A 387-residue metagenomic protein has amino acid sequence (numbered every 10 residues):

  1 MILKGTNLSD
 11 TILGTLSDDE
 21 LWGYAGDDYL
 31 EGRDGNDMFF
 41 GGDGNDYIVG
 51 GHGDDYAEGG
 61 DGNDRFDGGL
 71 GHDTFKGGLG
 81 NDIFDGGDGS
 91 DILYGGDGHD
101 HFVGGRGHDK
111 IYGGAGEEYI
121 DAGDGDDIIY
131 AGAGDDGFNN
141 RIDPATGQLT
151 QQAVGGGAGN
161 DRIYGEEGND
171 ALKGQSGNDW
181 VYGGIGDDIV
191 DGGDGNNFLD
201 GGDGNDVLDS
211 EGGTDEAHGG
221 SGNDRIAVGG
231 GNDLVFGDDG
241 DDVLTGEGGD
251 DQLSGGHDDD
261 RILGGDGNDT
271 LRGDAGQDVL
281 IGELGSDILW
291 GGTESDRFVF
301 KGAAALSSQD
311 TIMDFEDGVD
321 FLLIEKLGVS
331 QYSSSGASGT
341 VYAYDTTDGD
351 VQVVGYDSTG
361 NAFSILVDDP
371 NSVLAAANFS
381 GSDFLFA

Functional and structural regions predicted by a protein language model:
M1, G339-A387: Low-complexity acidic/polar repeat-biased segments
I2-K4, T11-L13, E20-A25, Y29-D34 (+30 more regions): Short beta-strand elements of solenoid repeat domains
D10, E283-D287, I324-T346, S380-S382: Short small/polar-residue motifs
F138, D143-G155, D357, P370-A375: Intrinsically disordered, low-complexity coil segments
G302-L306, F315-Y332, S358-G360, P370-V373: Acidic glycine-/aspartate-rich tracts in secreted/extracellular proteins
